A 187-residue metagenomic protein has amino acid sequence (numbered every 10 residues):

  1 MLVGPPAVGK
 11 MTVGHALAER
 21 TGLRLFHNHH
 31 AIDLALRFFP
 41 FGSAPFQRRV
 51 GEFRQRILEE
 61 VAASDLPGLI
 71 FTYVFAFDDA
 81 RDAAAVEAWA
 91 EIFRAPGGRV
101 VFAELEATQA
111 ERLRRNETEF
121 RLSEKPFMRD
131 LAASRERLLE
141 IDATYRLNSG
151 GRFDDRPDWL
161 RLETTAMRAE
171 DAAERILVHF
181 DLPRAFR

Functional and structural regions predicted by a protein language model:
L2: Hydrophobic anchor at the beta1->P-loop junction of P-loop NTPases
P5: P-loop (Walker A) phosphate-binding loop of NTP-binding proteins
G9: Conserved glycine(s) of the Walker
T12-A62: Conserved substrate/cofactor phosphate-moiety recognition/catalytic segment in nucleotide-dependent phosphotransferases
R49-Q109: Glycine-rich phosphate-binding loop used to anchor ATP phosphates in small-molecule kinases, encompassing both
R54, L58, A169-L177: Short, amphipathic alpha-helical "lid/cap" segments that border enzyme active or binding sites
R114, T118-D171: Small-molecule kinase domains that catalyze NTP-dependent phosphoryl transfer to phosphate-bearing small molecules
E174, V178-R187: C-terminal accessory "lid"/substrate-recognition subdomains
